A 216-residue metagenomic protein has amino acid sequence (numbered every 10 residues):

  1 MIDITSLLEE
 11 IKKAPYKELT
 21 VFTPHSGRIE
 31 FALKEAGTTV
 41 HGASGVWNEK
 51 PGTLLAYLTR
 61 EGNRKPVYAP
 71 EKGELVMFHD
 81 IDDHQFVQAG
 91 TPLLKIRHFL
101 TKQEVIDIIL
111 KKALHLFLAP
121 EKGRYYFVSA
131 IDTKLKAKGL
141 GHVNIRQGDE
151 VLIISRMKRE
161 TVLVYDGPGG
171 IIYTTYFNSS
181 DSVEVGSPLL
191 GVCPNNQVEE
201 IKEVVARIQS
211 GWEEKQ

Functional and structural regions predicted by a protein language model:
M1-Y57, P66, K72, K102-I153 (+1 more regions): Acidic, low-complexity mobile loops and tails
V21-T23, P66-P70, V162-G167, P188: Histidine- and aromatic-rich ligand-binding microenvironments
L33, G42, H79-D80, K138 (+4 more regions): Exposed loop and linker-edge segments at protein-protein interfaces
W47, T53, H84-P92, V143 (+3 more regions): Structural motif
L54, R60, P92, H98-F99 (+5 more regions): Short, surface-exposed secondary-structure boundary micro-motifs
N63-K65, V76, D83-H84, K102-Q103 (+3 more regions): Short beta-strands and strand-coil junctions in structured, solvent-facing domains, enriched
Q85-V105: Short, structured interface segments
R146-S210: Structured core of small recognition/catalytic domains
